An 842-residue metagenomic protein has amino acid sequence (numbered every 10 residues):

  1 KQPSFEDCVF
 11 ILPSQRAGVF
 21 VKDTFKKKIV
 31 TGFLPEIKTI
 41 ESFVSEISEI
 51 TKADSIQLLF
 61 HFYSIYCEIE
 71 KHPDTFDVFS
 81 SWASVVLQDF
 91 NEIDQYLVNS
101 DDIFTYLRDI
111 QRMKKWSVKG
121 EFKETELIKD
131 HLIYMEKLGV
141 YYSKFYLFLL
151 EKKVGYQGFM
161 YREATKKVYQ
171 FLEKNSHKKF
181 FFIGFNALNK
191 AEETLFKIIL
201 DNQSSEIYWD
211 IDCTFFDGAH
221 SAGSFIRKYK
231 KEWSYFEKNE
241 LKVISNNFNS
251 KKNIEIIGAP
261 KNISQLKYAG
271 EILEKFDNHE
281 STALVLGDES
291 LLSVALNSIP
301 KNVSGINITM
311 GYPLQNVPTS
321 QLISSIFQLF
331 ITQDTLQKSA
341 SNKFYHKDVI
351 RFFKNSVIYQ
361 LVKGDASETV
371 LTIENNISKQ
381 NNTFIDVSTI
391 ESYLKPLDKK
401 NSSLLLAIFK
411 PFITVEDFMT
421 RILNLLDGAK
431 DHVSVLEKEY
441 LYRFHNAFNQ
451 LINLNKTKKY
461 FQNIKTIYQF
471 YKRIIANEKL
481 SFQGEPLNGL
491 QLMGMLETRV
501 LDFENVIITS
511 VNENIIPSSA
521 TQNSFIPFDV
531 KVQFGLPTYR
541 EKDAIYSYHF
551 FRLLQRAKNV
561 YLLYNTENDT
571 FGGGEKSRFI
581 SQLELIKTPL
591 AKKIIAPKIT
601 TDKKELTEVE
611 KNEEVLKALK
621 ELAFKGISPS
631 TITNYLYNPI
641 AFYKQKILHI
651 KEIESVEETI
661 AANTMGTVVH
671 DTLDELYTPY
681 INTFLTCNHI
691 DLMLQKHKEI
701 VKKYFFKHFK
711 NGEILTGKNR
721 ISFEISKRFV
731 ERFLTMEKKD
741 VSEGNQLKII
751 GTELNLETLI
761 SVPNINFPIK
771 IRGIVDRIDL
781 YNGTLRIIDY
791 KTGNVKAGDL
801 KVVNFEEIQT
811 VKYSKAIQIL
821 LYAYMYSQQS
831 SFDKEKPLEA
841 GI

Functional and structural regions predicted by a protein language model:
K1-T39, V44, S48-T51, F196-K197 (+2 more regions): Anion-coordinating catalytic cores for phosphoryl-, nucleotidyl-, and glycosidic chemistry
L12-N175, K190, E368, T372 (+1 more regions): Basic/charged alpha-beta structural segments of nucleotide/phosphate-handling enzymes
S64, E68-K71, Y156, M160-R162 (+2 more regions): N-terminal start-of-domain structural block
D74-D77, Q111, K137-V140, S204 (+8 more regions): Alpha-helical structural elements
S117-F225, G258, E504-N505, V669 (+2 more regions): Conserved helicase NTPase motor core
